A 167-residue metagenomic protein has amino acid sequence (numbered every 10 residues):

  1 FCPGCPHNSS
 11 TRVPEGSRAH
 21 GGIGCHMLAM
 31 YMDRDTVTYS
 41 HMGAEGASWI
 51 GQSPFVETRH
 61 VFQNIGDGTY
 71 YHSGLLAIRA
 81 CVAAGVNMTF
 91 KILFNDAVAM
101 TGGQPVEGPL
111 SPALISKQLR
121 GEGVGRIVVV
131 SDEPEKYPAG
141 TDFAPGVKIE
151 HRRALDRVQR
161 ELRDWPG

Functional and structural regions predicted by a protein language model:
F1, C81, T89-I92, V128-V129 (+2 more regions): Long hydrophobic alpha-helices with heptad-repeat/coiled-coil character
F1-E15: Active-site pocket-lining segments that scaffold enzyme catalytic pockets across diverse folds
P3, Y70, V147-E150: Glycine- and other small-residue-rich loops at beta-strand/loop junctions that grip anionic moieties
P6, I23-C25, E133-P134: A broadly conserved detector of short glycine/acidic/proline-rich loop/turn motifs that flank catalytic sites and bind
H7, S73-L76, L155-R157: Short alpha-helical segments and helix-capping/turn motifs at coil-helix boundaries
N8, S17-H20, F55, C81-A84 (+5 more regions): Change "in soluble alpha/beta enzymes" to "in soluble alpha/beta proteins
T11, R18-M100, E107-P112: Thiamine diphosphate
A97-G167: Glycine-rich ThDP/TPP pyrophosphate-binding loop and its adjacent helix/strand module within ThDP-dependent enzymes
